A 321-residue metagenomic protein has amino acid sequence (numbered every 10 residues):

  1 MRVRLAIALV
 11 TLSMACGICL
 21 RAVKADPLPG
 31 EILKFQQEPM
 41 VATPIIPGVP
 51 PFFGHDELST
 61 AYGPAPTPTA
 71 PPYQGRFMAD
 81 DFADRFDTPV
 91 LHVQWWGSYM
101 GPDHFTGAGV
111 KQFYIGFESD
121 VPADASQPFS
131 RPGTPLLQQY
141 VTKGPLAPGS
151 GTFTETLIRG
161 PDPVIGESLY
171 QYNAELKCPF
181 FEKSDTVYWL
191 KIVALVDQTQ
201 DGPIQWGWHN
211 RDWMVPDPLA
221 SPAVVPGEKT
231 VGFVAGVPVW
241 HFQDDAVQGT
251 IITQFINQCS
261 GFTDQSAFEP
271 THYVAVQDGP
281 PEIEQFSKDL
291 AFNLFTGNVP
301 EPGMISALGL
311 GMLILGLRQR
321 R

Functional and structural regions predicted by a protein language model:
M1-L9, P302-G303: Bacterial N-terminal signal peptides that target proteins for export
A8-G17: Bacterial N-terminal signal peptides
A22-P68: Boundary/junction segments of secreted and surface-exposed precursor proteins
Y73-M78, F105-V234: Aromatic- and Gly/Pro-enriched, solvent-exposed loop/edge beta-strand patches characteristic of beta-rich domains
R85-Q94: Extended extracellular/luminal ectodomain segments enriched in beta-structured repeat modules
W95-F105: Short amphipathic, basic-aromatic surface patches that mediate peripheral association with negatively charged
F180-G297: Short, surface-exposed beta-strand/loop patches at domain edges that form aromatic-rich interfacial subsites
P300-R318: A short, hydrophobic C-terminal helix/tail in secreted or cell-surface proteins
